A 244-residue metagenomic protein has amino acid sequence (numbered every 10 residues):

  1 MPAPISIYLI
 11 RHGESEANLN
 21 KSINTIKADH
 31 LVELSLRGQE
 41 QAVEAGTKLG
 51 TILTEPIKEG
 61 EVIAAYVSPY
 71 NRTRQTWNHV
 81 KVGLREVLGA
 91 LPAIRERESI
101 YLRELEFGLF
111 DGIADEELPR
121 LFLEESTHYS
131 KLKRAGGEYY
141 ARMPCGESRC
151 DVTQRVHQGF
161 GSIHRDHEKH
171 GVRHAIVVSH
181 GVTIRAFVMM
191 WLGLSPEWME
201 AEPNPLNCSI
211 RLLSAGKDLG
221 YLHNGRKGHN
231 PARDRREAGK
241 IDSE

Functional and structural regions predicted by a protein language model:
M1-S6, L105-R120, R165-R173, A186-E244: Acidic, low-complexity terminal tails and accessory targeting/binding regions of phosphate-metabolizing enzymes
P2-P4, V43-T127, P203: Phosphate-coordination/substrate-recognition cap region in phosphate-metabolizing enzymes
P4-G13, V67, V177-V178: Short, hydrophobic/glycine-enriched beta-strand segments
I7, I63, G171-G181: Generic beta-sheet signal
E14-V80, R142-V156: Loop-to-helix element that buttresses phosphate recognition and phosphoryl-transfer chemistry
S15-K21, F107-G108, S130-K131: Short acidic/His/Gly/Ser-rich catalytic and metal-binding motifs that mark active-site loops of diverse hydrolases
I52-G60, I163-H174: Glycine-rich phosphate-binding loop signature in dinucleotide/nucleotide-binding domains
L121-G136, V152: A structural motif
